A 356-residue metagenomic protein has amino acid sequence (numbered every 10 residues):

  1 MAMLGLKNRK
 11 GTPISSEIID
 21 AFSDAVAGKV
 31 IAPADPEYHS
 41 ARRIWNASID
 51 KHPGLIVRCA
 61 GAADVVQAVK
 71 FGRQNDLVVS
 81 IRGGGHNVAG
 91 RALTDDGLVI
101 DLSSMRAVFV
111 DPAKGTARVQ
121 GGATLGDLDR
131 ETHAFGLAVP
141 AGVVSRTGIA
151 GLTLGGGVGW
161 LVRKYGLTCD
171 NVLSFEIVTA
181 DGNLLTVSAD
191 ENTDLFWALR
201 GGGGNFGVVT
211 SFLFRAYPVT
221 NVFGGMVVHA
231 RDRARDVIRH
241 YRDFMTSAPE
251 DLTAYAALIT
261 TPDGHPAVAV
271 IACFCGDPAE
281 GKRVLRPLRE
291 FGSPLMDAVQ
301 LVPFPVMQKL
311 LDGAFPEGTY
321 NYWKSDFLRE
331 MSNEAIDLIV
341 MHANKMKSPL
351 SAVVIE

Functional and structural regions predicted by a protein language model:
M1-E356: Soluble FAD-dependent oxygen oxidases
